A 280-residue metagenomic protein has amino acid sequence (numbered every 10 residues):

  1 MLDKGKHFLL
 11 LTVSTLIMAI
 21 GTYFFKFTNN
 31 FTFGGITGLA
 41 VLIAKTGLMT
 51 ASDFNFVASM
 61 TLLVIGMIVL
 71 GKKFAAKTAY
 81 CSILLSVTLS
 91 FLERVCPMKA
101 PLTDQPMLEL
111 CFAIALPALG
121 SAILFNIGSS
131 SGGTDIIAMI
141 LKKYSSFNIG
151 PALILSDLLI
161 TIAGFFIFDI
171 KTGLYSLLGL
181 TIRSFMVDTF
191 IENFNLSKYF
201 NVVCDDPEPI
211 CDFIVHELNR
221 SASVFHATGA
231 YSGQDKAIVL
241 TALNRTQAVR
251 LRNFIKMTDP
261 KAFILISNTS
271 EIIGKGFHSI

Functional and structural regions predicted by a protein language model:
M1-D206, E217: Core subunits and conserved enzymes of cellular information-processing and envelope-translocation systems across
T46, L119, F147, P151-S156 (+3 more regions): Positively charged, small/polar-rich N-terminal and surface patches that mediate targeting and assembly and bind
